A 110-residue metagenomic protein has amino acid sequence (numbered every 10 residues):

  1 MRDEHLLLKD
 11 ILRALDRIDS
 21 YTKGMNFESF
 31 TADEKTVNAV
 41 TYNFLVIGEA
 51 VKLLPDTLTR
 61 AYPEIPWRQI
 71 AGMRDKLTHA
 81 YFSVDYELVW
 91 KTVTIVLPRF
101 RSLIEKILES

Functional and structural regions predicted by a protein language model:
M1-S110: Solvent-exposed interaction patches of small proteins and small membrane subunits
